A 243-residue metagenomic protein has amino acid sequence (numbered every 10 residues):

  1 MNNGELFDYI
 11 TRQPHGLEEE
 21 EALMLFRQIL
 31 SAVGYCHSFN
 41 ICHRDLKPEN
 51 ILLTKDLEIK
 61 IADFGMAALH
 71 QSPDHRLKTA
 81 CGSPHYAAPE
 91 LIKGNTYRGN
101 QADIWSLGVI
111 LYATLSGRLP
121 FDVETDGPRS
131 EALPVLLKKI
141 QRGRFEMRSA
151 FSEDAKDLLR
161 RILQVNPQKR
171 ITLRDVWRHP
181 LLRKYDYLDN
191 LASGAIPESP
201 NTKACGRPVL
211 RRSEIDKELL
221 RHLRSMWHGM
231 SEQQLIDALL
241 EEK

Functional and structural regions predicted by a protein language model:
M1-E5: Conserved short submotifs of the Hanks-type protein kinase catalytic core that shape the nucleotide-binding pocket
F7-L17: AlphaC helix of the protein kinase catalytic domain
L25-F26: Activation segment signature within eukaryotic-like protein kinase domains
I29-I41: Protein kinase catalytic-loop region centered on the HRD/HxD motif
K78-L91: Conserved activation segment of eukaryotic-like protein kinases, specifically the C-terminal portion of the activation
D103: Conserved catalytic-loop aspartate of Hanks-type protein kinases
